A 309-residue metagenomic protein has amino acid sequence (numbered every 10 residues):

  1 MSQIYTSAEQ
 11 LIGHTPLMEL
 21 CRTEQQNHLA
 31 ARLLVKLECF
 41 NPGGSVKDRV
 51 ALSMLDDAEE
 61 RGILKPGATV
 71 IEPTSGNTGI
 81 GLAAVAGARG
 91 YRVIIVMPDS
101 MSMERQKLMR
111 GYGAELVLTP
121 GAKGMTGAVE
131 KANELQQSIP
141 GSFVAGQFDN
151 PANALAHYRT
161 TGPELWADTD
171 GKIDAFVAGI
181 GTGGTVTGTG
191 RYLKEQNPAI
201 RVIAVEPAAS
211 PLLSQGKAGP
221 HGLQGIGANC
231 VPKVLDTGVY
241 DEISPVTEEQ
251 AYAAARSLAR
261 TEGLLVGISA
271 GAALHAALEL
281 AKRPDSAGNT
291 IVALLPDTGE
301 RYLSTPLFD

Functional and structural regions predicted by a protein language model:
M1-D309: PLP-dependent amino-acid enzyme catalytic core
